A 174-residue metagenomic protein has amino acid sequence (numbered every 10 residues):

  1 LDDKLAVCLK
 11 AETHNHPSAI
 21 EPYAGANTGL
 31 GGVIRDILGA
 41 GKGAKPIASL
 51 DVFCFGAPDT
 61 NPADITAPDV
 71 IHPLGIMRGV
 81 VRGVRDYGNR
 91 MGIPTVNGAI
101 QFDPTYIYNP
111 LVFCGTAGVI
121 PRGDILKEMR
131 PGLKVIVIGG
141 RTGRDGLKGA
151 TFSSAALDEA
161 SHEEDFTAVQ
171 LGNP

Functional and structural regions predicted by a protein language model:
L1-P174: Glycine/proline-enriched, intrinsically flexible loops and inter-domain linkers
